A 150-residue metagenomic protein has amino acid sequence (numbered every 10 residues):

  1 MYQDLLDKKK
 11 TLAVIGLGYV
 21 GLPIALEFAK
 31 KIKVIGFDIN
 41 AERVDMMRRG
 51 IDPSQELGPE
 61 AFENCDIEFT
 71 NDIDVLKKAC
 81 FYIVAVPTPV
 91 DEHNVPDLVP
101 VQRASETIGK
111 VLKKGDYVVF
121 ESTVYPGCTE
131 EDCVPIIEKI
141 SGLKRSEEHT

Functional and structural regions predicted by a protein language model:
M1-Y2, D52, K113, T129: Serine/threonine-rich low-complexity intrinsically disordered regions
Y2-T11, K33-I35, I39-F81, P87-V95 (+1 more regions): Conserved N-terminal Rossmann-fold NAD(P) cofactor-binding segment
L17: Glycine-rich Rossmann-fold phosphate-binding loop(s) that bind the pyrophosphate of adenine dinucleotide cofactors
G21-L22: N-terminal Rossmann-fold NAD(P) dinucleotide-binding loop
E27-F28: Aromatic pocket-lining residues of Rossmann-like dinucleotide-binding sites
V90-E148: Rossmann-like NAD(P)(H) cofactor-binding subdomain of soluble oxidoreductases
